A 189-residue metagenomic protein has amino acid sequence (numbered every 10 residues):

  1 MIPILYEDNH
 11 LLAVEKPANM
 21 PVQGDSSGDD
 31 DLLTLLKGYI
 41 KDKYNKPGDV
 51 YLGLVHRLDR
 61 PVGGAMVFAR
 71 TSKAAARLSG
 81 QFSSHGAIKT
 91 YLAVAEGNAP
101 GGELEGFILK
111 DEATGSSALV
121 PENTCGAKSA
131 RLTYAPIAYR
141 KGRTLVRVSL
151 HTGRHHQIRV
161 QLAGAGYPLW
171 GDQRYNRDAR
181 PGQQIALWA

Functional and structural regions predicted by a protein language model:
M1-A189: RNA pseudouridine synthases
